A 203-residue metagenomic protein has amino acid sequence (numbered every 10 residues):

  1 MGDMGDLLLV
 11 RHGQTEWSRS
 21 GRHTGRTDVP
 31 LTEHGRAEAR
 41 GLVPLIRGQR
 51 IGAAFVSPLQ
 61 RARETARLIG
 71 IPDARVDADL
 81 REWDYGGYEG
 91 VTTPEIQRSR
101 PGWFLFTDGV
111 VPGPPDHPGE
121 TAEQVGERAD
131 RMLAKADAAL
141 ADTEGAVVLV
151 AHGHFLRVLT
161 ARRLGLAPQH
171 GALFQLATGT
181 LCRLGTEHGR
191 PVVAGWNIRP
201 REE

Functional and structural regions predicted by a protein language model:
M1-G5, D84-E95, A138, D142-G145 (+1 more regions): Acidic, low-complexity terminal tails and accessory targeting/binding regions of phosphate-metabolizing enzymes
G5-T65, P115-D130: Loop-to-helix element that buttresses phosphate recognition and phosphoryl-transfer chemistry
T15, F155-L156: Short active-site segment of divalent metal-dependent hydrolases/proteases that encodes the spacing between
P30, D73-D79, A167-Q175: Short hydrophobic/aromatic-enriched beta-strand-loop microsegments
G41-F104: Phosphate-coordination/substrate-recognition cap region in phosphate-metabolizing enzymes
L68, V158, R162: Active-site signature of alpha/beta-hydrolase-fold catalytic machinery across serine- and Asp/Cys-nucleophile hydrolases
W103-L140: Internal catalytic-core helix/loop-beta-alpha segment that presents or stabilizes conserved functional determinants
H152: Short basic (Lys/Arg) and small-residue
